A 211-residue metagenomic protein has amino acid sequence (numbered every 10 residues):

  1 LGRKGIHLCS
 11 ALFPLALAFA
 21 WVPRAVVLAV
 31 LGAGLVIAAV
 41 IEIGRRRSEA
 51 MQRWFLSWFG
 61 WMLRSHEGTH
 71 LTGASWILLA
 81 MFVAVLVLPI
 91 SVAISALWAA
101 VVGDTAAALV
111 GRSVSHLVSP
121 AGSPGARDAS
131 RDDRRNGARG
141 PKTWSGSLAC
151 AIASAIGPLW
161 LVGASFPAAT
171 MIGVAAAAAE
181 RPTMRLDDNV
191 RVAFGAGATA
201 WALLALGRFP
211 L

Functional and structural regions predicted by a protein language model:
L1-L28, A39-L161, A168-L211: Interhelical loop and helix-boundary elements at the membrane-water interface of polytopic inner-membrane proteins
